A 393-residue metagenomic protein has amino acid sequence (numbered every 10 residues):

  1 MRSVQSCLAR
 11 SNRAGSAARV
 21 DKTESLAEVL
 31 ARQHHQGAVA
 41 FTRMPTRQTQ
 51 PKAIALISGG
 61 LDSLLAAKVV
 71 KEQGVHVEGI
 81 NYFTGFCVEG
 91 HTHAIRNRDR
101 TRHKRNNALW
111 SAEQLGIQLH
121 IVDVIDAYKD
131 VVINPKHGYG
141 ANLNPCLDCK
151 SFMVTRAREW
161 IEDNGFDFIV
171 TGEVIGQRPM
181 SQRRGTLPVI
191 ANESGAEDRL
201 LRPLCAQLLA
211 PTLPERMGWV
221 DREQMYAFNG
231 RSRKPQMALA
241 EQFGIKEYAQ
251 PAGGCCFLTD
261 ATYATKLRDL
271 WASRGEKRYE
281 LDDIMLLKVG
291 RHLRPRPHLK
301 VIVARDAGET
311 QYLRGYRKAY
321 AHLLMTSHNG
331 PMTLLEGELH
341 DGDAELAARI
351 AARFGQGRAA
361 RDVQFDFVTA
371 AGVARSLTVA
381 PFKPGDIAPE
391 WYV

Functional and structural regions predicted by a protein language model:
R2, C7-N12, A17-R19, T23-Q242 (+4 more regions): ATP-dependent adenylation/nucleotidyltransferase module used to activate substrates
E193, R199-V393: AMP-forming adenylation/ATP pyrophosphatase catalytic core
